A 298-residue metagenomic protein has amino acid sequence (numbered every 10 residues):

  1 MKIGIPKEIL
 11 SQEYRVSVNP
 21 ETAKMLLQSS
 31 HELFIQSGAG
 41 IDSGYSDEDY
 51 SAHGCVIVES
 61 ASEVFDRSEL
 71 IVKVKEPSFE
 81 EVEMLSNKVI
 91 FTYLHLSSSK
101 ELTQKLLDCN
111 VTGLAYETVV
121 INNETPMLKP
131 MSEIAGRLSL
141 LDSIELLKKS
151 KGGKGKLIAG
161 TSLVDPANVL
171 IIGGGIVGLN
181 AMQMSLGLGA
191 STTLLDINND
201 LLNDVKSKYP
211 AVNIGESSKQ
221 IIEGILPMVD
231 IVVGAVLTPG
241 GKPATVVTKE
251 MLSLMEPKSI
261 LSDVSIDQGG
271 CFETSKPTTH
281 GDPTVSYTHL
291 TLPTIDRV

Functional and structural regions predicted by a protein language model:
K2-K105, C109: An N-terminal-biased, well-structured beta-alpha scaffold segment characteristic of Rossmann-like dinucleotide-binding
Q12-S17, E80-E83, P239-V247, F272-S275: Glycine/threonine-rich flexible loop motifs
E13-Q28, F34-Q36, G155-M228, G234: Glycine-rich phosphate/diphosphate-binding loop of Rossmann-like nucleotide-binding domains
V64-P77, K219-T245: Rossmann-like NAD(P)-binding element
E76-F91, M228, G241-S259: Rossmann-fold NAD(P) dinucleotide-binding segment
F79-A167: Glycine/serine-rich phosphate-binding loop and adjoining beta1-alpha1 elements at the start of nucleotide-handling
S98-E117, M255-Y287: Rossmann-fold NAD(P)-binding glycine/threonine-rich loop
T288-T294: Conserved small/polar residues in nucleotide/adenosyl-binding loops
